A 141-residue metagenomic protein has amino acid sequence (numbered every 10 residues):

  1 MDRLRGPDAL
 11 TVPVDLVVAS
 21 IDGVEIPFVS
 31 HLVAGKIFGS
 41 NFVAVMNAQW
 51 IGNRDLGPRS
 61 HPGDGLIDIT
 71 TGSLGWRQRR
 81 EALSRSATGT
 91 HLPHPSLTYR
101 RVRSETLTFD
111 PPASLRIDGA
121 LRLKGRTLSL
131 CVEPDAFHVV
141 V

Functional and structural regions predicted by a protein language model:
M1-P58, G63: Catalytic core of DAGKc-family lipid kinases
I67: Glycine-rich phosphate/diphosphate-binding loops and the adjacent beta-loop-alpha structural elements that coordinate
T71-V141: ATP/nucleoside-binding phosphotransfer catalytic cores, i.e., glycine-rich phosphate-binding loops
